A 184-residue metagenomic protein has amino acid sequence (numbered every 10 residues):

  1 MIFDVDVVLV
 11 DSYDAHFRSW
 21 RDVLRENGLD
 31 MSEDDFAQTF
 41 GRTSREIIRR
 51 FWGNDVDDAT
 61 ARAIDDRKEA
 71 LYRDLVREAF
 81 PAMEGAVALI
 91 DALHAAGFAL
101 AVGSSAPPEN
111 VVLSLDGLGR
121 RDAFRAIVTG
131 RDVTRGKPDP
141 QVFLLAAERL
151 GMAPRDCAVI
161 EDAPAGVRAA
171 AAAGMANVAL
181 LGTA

Functional and structural regions predicted by a protein language model:
M1-A37, A172: Active-site neighborhood of HAD-like aspartate-dependent phosphohydrolases
L9, A82, L100-G103, R135 (+1 more regions): Conserved SAM-binding loop
D30, D58, R121-R125, A153: Conserved H-loop
D35-F40, R120-R135: A short, structured active-site edge motif that brings together acidic residues
Q38-D74, A92-H94: A metal-dependent, Asp-based hydrolase signature
D74-V102, P108-V112: Short, acidic loop-to-helix structural element flanking the phosphoryl-transfer center in phosphate-processing enzymes
G136-P164: Conserved Lys-Pro-Asp/Glu-containing loop-to-beta segment of HAD-superfamily phosphomonoesterases, centered on
R155-A184: Acidic, Mg2+-coordinating phosphoryl-transfer loop and its flanking beta/alpha structural elements, shared across
